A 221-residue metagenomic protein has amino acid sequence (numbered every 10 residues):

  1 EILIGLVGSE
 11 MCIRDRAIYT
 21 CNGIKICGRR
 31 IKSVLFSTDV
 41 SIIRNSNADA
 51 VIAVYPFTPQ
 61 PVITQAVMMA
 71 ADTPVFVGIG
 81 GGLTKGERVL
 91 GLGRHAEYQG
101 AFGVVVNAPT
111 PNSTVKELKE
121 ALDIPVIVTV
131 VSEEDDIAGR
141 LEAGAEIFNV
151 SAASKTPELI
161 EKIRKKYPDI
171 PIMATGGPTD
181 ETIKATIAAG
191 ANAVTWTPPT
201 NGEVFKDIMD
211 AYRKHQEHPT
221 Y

Functional and structural regions predicted by a protein language model:
E1-G8: Single conserved hydrophobic/aromatic residue that forms the stacking wall/gate of nucleotide- or nucleobase-binding
M11-C12: Active-site loops and adjacent core secondary-structure elements that bind or stabilize anionic groups
R29-L35, A50-F57, G78-K85, A101-T110 (+3 more regions): Catalytic beta/alpha-barrel core
S41-N45, P61-A71, R94-Y98, L118-E120 (+2 more regions): Acidic (Asp/Glu)-rich catalytic clusters
A70-G81, K119-T129, K165-T175: Short beta-strand/loop segments at the ligand-binding rim of alpha/beta enzyme cores
E87-H95, D135-E142, P178-W196: Catalytic cores of alpha/beta
Q99-T110, E146-L159, A189-D210: Glycine-rich phosphate-binding active-site loops on the catalytic face of alpha/beta enzymes
K116-E117, I163, I187, P199-Y221: C-terminal helical cap(s) of enzyme catalytic domains, especially alpha/beta-barrels
